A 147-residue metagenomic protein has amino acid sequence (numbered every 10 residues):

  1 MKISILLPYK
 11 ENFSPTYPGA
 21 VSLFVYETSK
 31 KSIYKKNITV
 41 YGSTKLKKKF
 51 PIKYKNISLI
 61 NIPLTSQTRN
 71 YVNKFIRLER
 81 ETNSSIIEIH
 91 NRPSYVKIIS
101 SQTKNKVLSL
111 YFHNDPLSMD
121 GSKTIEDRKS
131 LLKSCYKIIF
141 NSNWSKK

Functional and structural regions predicted by a protein language model:
P8, V21-F24, Y41-S43, I89-N91 (+1 more regions): Replace "coordinates the UDP/GDP/TDP-sugar" with "coordinates nucleotide-activated sugar donors
Y9-P15, F24-Q67: N-terminal strand-loop element at the rim of the active site of nucleotide-sugar-dependent glycosyltransferases
K10-N12, L108-K123: A short, histidine- and acid-enriched strand-loop-helix "catalytic/donor-clamping" loop that lines the nucleotide-sugar
E27, I76-R77, G121-K137: Membrane-proximal helix-turn-helix segments that form the acceptor-binding/catalytic region of lipid-linked
N61-I86, V96: An amphipathic, basic-hydrophobic alpha-helix
I89-Y95, F112: Short His-centered aromatic/hydrophobic patch
S101-T103, K146-K147: Helix-loop-beta element that forms the nucleotide-linked donor phosphate-binding surface in glycosyltransferases
C135-K147: A short, active-site helix/loop in glycosyltransferases that binds the activated sugar's phosphate group
